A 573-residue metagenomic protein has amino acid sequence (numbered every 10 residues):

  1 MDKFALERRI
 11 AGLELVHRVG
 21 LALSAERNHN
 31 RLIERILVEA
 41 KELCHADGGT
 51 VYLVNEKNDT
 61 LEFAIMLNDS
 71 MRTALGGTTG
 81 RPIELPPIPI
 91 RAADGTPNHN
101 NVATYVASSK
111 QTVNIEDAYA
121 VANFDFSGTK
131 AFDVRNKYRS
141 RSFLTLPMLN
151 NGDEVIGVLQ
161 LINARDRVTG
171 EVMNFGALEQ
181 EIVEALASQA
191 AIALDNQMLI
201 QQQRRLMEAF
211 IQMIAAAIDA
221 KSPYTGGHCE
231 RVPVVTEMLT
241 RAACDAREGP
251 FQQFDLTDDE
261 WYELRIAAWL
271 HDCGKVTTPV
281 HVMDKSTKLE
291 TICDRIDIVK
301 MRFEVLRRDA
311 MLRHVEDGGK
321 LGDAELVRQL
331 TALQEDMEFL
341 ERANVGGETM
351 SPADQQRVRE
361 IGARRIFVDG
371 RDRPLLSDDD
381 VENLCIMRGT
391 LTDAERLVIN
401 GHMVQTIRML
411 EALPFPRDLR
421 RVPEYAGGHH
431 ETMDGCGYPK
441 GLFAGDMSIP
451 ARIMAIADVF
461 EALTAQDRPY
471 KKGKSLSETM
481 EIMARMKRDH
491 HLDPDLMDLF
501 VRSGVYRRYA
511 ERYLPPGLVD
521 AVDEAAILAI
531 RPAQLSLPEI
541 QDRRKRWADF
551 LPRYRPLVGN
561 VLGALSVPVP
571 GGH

Functional and structural regions predicted by a protein language model:
M1-E7, F126, R139, E154-I156 (+4 more regions): Regulatory loop-to-helix N-cap segments in sensory/regulatory domains that couple ligand/signal detection
M1-K3, S108-T112, V158-L161, E181-Q203 (+6 more regions): Signal-transmission/dimerization alpha-helices at domain junctions
M1-R35, E42-L43, I65, L199-M213 (+1 more regions): Signal-transmission linkers at sensory-effector interfaces
A25-G77, G95-V102, S109, T225-C229 (+4 more regions): Helix-loop-beta substructure at the N-terminus of cytosolic sensory domains that couple signal/ligand detection
T50-P97, A120-V121, L159, L289-R302 (+4 more regions): GAF sensory/regulatory domain recognition with acknowledged cross-activation on helical regulatory dimers
M71-R139, F367, N383-I386, T392-D393 (+2 more regions): Regulatory sensory and allosteric helical modules in signal-transduction proteins and certain transcription factors
R141-G157: A short, aliphatic-rich beta-strand micro-motif
N174-L178, I214, D284-D309, F367 (+3 more regions): Divalent-cation-assisted or electrostatically stabilized phosphate/pyrophosphate-binding catalytic cores
